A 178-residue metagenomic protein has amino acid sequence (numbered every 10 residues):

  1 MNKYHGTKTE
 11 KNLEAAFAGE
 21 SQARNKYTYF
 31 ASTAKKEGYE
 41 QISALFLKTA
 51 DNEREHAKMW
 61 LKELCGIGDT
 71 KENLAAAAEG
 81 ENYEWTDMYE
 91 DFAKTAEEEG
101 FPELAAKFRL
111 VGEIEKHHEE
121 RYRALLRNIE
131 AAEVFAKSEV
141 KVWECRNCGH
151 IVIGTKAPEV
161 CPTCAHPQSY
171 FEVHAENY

Functional and structural regions predicted by a protein language model:
M1-Y178: Non-heme di-metal
